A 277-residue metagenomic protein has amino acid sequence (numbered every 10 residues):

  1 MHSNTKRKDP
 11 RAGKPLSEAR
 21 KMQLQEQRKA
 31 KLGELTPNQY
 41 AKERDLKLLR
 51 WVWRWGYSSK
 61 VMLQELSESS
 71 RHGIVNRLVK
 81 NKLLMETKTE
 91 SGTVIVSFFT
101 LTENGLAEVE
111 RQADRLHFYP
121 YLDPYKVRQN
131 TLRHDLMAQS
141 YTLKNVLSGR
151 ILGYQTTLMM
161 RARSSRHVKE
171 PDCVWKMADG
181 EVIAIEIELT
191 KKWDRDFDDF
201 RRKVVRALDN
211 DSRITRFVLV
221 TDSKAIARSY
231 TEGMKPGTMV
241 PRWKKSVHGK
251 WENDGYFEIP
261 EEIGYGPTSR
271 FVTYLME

Functional and structural regions predicted by a protein language model:
M1-Y125: Nuclease-adjacent, charged terminal/linker segments that flank catalytic cores
H2, P15-E18, Q25-L32, Y40 (+5 more regions): Non-catalytic C-terminal interaction segments of nucleic acid-processing enzymes
G56, L189-K191: Short, flexible loop/turn elements at secondary-structure junctions
S67, L78-V79, V109, Y141-G149 (+2 more regions): Hydrophobic, Leu/Ile/Phe/Ala-enriched alpha-helical segments that form helix-helix packing faces
R128-R133, T142-I183, K191-R195: Active-site metal-binding core of divalent-cation-utilizing nuclease and nuclease-like domains
L136-Q139, F197-R206: Well-ordered, non-membrane alpha-helical segments in soluble/globular domains
